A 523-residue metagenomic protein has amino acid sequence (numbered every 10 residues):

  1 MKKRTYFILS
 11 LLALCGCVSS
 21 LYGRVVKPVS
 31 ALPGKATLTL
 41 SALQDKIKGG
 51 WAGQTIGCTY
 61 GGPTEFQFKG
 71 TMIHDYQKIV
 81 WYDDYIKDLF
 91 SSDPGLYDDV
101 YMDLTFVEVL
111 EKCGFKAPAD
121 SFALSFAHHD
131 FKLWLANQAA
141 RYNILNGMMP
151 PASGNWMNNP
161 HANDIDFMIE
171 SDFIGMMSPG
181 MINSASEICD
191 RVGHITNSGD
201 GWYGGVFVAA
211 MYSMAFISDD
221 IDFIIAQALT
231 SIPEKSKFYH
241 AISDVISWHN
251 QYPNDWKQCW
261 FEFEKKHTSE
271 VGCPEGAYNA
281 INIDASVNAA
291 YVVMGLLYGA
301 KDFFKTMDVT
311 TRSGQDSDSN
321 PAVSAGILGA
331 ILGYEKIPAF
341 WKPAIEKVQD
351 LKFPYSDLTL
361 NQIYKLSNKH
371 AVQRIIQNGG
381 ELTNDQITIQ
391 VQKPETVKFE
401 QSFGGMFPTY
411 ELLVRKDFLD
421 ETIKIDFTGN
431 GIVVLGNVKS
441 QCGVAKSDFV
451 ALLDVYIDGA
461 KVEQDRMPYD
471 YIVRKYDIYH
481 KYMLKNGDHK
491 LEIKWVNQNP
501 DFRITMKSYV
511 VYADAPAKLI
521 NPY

Functional and structural regions predicted by a protein language model:
M1-K27: Bacterial Sec-dependent N-terminal signal peptides
K35-L38, I144, S153-A162, F173-M181 (+2 more regions): Accessory "access/gating" subregions that flank catalytic or transport cores
Q44, A52, I56, G95-Y97 (+4 more regions): Active-site cavity-forming subdomains of large catalytic enzyme subunits
Q44-K48, T105, P150-G154, P160-M168 (+7 more regions): Mature, well-folded catalytic/scaffold domains that follow N-terminal targeting or propeptide regions
Y60, Q67, T71-I79, N197-D200 (+3 more regions): Catalytic phosphate/nucleotide-handling subdomain of diverse soluble enzymes
P63-P94, V100-D103, D120-W134: Active-site-surrounding "flap" and adjacent substrate/cofactor-binding loops of secreted or lumenal enzymes, prototyped
Y239, I246-Y278, I331-E411: Acidic, carboxylate-rich catalytic segments that either coordinate divalent cations
T383-Y523: Glycan-recognition surfaces in beta-rich domains, encompassing non-catalytic CBMs and lectin-like receptor-binding
